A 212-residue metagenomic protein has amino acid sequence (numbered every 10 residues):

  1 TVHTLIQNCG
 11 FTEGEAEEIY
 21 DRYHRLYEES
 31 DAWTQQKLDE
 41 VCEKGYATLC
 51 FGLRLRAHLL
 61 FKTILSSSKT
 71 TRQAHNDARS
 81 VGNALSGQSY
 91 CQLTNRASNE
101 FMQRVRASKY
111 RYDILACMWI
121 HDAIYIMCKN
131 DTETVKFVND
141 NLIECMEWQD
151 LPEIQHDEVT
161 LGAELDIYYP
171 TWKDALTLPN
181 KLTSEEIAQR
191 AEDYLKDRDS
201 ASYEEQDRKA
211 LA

Functional and structural regions predicted by a protein language model:
T1-A212: Conserved catalytic core of nucleotide polymerization and phosphodiester-bond processing enzymes
